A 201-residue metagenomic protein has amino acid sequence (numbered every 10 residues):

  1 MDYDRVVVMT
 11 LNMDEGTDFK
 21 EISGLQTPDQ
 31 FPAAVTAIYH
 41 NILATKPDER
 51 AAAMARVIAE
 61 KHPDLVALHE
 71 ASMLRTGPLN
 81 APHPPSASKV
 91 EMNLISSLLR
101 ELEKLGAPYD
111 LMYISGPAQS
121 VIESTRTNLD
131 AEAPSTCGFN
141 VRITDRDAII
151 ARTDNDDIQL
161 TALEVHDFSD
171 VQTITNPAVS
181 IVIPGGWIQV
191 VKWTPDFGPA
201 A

Functional and structural regions predicted by a protein language model:
M1-D130, P134: N-terminal, active-site-proximal structural segment of metallo-dependent hydrolase catalytic domains
D4-M9, L94, I143-R146, P184-Q189: Residues that flank catalytic or metal-binding motifs in active/ligand-binding sites
A44-R56, I174-W193: A Trp-anchored, charged/polar loop motif used as the substrate-binding/catalytic surface of acyl/ester-handling
P85-K89, G138-V141, V179-V182: Short consensus segments that form the blades of beta-propeller domains, in both extracellular/periplasmic
R100-L105, G138-L163, W193-D196: Conserved beta strand-loop-helix elements of the APE1-like EEP
Y109-P117, L160-S169: Conserved S-adenosyl-L-methionine
D130-E132, A162-N176: Short Pro/Gly-enriched beta-strand edge/turn motifs at strand-loop
P199-A201: Flexible, glycine-rich surface segments
